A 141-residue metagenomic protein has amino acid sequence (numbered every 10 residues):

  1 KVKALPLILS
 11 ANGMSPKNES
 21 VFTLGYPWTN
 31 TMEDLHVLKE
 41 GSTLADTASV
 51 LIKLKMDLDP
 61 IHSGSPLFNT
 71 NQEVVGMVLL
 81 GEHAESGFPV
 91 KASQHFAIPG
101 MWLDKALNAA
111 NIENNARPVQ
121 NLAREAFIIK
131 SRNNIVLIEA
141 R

Functional and structural regions predicted by a protein language model:
V2-A4, P27-W28, V74-R141: C-terminal cap/linker of serine protease catalytic domains
V2-S63, V78-V90: Flexible, gly/ser-rich surface segments that form the specificity/activation loops bordering the active-site cleft
N18, T23, L54, S65-L67 (+3 more regions): Terminal peptide-recognition signature
S42-K55, N71, N111-Q120: Generic structural signal for short, solvent-exposed loop/turn connectors between secondary structure elements
